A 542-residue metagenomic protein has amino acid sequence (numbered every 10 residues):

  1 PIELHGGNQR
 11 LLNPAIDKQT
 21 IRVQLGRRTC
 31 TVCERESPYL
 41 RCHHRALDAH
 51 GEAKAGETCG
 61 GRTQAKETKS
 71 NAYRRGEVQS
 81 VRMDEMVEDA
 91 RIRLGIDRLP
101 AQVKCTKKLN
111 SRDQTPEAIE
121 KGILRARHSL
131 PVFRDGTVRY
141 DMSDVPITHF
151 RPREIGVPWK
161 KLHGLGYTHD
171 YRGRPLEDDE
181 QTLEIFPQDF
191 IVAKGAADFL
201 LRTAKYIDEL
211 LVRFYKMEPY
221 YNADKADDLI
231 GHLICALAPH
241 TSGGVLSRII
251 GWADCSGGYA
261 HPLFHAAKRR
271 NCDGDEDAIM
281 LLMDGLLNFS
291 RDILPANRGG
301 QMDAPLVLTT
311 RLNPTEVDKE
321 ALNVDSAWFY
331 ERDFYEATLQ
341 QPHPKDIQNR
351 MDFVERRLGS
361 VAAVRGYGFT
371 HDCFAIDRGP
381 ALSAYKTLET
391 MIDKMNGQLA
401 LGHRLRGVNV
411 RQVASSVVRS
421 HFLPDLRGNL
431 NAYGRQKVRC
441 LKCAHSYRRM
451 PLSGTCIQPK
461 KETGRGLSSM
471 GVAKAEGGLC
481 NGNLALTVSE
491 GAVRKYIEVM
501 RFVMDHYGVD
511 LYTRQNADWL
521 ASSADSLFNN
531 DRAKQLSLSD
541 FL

Functional and structural regions predicted by a protein language model:
P1-L542: Conserved core architecture of multi-subunit DNA-directed RNA polymerases
